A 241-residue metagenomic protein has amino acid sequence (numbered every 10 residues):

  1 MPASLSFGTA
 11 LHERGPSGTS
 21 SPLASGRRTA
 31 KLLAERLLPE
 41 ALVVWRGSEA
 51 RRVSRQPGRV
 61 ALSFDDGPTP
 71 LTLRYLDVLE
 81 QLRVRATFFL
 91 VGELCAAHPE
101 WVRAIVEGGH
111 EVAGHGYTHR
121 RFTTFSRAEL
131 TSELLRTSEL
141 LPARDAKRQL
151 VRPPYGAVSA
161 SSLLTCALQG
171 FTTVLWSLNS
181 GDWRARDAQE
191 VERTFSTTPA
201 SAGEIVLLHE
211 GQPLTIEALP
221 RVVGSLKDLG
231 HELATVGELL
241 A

Functional and structural regions predicted by a protein language model:
M1-R46: Membrane-proximal basic amphipathic "stem/tether" segments
K31-F125, E129-R136, L140, A146-K147: Active-site beta->alpha N-cap acidic-glycine motif
L42-R55, L82-R83, C95-A96, L214-A241: C-terminal domain-boundary segment and adjacent tail
D65, L79, F88, V112 (+4 more regions): Divalent metal-coordination and catalytic microenvironments
R85, E111, T172, N179 (+1 more regions): Residue-level detector of anion-binding/catalytic polar loops
L90-L94, T118, S177-W183, E238-L239: Short, acidic/turn-prone active-site loops that include or flank metal/cofactor- and phosphate-binding residues
V112-T118, G156, L208-G211: Histidine-centered catalytic micro-motifs
R120-K147, Y155-A202, L214-R221: Alpha-helical scaffold elements lining the catalytic groove of polysaccharide deacetylases
